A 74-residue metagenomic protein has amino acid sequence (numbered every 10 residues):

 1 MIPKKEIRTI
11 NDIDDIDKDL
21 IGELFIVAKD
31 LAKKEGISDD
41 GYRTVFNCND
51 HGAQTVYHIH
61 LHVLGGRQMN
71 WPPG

Functional and structural regions predicted by a protein language model:
M1-G74: HIT superfamily nucleotide-processing domains
